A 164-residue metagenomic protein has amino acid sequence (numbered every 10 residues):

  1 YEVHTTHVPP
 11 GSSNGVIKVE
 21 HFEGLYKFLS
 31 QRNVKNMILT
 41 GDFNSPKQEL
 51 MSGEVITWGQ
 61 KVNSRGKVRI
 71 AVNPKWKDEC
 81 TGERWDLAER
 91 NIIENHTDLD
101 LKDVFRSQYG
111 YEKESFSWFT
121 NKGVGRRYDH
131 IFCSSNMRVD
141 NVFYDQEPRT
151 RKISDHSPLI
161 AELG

Functional and structural regions predicted by a protein language model:
Y1-G164: Active-site regions of metal-assisted phosphoester/phosphodiester hydrolases, unifying DNase/endonuclease modules
